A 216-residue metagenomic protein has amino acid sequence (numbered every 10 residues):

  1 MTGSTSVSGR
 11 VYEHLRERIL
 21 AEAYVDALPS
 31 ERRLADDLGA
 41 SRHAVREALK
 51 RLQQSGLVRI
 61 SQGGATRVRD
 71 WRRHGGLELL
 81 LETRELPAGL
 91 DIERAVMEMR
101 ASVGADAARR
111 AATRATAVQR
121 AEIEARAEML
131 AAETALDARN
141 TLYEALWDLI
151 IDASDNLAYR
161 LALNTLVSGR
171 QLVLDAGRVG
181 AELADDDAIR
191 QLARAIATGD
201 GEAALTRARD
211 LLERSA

Functional and structural regions predicted by a protein language model:
M1-E98, S102: Short linear motifs at protein or domain termini
S6, E98, D137, G180-A184: Short helix-capping and inter-helix turn/linker motifs at the boundaries of alpha-helical repeat units
R18, E22, G75, L157 (+1 more regions): A short secondary-structure junction motif
R18, E22, M129-E133, I151-A153 (+1 more regions): Hydrophobic side-chain positions on well-ordered alpha-helices, corresponding to helix-helix packing/interface faces
E31, S154-L157, G199: Short loop-to-helix capping motifs
R73-L146, A188-R207: All-alpha effector-binding/dimerization core of bacterial HTH-type transcriptional repressors
A112, L146-Y159: Hydrophobic alpha-helical bundle segments that form small-molecule/ligand-binding pockets
N164-A216: C-terminal all-alpha effector/ligand-binding and dimerization domain of prokaryotic HTH-type transcriptional repressors
